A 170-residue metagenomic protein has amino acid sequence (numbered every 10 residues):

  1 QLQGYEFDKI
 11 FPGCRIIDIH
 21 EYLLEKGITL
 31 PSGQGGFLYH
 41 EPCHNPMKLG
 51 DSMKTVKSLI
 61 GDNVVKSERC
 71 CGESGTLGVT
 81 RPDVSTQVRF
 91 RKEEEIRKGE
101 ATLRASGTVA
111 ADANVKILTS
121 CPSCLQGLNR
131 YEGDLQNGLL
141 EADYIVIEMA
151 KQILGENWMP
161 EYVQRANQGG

Functional and structural regions predicted by a protein language model:
Q1-G170: Iron-sulfur cluster-binding electron-transfer modules in prokaryotic oxidoreductases
